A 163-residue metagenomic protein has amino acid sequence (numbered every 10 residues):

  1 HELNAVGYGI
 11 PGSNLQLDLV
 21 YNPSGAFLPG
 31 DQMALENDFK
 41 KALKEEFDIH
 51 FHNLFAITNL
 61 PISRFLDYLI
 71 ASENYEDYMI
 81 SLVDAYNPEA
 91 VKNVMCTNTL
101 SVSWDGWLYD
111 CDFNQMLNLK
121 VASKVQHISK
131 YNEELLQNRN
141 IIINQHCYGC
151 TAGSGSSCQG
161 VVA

Functional and structural regions predicted by a protein language model:
H1-K92: Radical SAM enzyme [4Fe-4S]-AdoMet core and its adjacent flexible, acidic and glycine-rich loops/tails across
H1-L3, S103-W104, H146: Short, solvent-exposed linear motifs at loop/edge-of-secondary-structure regions
G7, D84, P88-A90, T99 (+2 more regions): Short, flexible coil/linker segments at or flanking structured domains
L15-L17, N98, H146-Y148: A generic secondary-structure signal marking the coil-to-beta-strand transition
I49, M95, Q145: Structured loop/turn residues at beta-strand edges in well-structured enzyme cores
T58, T97-T99, T151: Residue-identity detector for threonine
V83-N114: C-terminal accessory regions of radical SAM enzymes
W107-A163: Flexible mid-to-C-terminal extensions adjoining Fe-S/redox cofactors in radical SAM and related proteins
